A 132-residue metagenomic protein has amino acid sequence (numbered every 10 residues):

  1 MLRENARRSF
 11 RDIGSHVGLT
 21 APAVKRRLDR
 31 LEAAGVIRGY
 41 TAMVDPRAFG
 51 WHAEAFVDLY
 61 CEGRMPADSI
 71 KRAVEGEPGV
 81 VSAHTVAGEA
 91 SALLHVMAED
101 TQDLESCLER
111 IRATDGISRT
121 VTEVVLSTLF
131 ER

Functional and structural regions predicted by a protein language model:
M1-R132: A compositional/biophysical signature of low hydrophobicity enriched in polar/charged and small residues
